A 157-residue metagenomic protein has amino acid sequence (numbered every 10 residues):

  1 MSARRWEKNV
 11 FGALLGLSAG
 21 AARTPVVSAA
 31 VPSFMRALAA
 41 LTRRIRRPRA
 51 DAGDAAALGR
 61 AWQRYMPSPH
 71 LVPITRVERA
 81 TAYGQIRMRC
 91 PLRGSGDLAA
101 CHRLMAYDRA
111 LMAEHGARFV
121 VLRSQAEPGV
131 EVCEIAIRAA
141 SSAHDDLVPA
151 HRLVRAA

Functional and structural regions predicted by a protein language model:
M1-Y83, R87-Y107, R118-A157: N-terminal accessory segment detector
A113-H115: Amphipathic alpha-helical binding modules
